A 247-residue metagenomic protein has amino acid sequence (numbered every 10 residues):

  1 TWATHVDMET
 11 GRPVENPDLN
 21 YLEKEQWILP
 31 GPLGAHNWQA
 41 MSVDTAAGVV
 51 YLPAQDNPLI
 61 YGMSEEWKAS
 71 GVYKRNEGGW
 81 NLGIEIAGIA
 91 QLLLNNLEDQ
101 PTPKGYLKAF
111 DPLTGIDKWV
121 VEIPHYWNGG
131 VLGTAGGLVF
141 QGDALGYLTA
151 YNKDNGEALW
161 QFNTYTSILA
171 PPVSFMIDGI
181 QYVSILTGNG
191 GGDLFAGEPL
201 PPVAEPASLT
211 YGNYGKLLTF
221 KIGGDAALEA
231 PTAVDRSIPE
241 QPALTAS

Functional and structural regions predicted by a protein language model:
T1-L33, S42-V49, Q55-E122, M176-S247: Extracellular/periplasmic ectodomains of large secreted or surface enzymes and adhesion receptors
G34-A40, L169-P171: Short alpha-helical segments and helix-capping/turn motifs at coil-helix boundaries
S42, L132-G133, V173: Conserved beta-strand position repeated across blades of beta-propeller domains
P124-N128, Y165-L169: Short coil/turn segments at the loop-to-beta-strand junctions that recur within blades of beta-propeller repeat folds
V139-G142: Aromatic-lined ligand-binding clefts that engage carbohydrates, nucleic acids, or primary amines
A158: Catalytic-domain carbohydrate-binding cleft regions of carbohydrate-active enzymes
